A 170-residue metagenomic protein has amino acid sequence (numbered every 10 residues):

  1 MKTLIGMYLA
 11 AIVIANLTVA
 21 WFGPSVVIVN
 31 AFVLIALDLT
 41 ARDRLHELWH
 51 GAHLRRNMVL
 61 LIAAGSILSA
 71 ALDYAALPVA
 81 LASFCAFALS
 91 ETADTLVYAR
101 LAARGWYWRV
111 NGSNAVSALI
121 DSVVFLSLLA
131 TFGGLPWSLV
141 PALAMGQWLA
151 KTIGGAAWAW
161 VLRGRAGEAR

Functional and structural regions predicted by a protein language model:
M1-A15, A64, G112, V116 (+1 more regions): Long, contiguous secondary-structure blocks with strong helical propensity
M1-W49: Hydrophobic transmembrane alpha-helices
K2-I5, A52-A63, G105-G112: Cytoplasmic-side transmembrane-helix entry/capping segments in multi-pass membrane proteins
K2-Y8, V26-V33, R56, F84-R100: Hydrophobic alpha-helical transmembrane segments
I14, I67-L68, C85: Hydrophobic residues within the alpha-helical transmembrane core of Major Facilitator Superfamily
T18-W21, A71-Y74, T131: Juxtamembrane "helix-exit" motif on the non-cytosolic side of transmembrane helices
I62-V79: Membrane-helix boundary elements
L77-R170: Membrane-embedded alpha-helical hairpins and interfacial helices in multi-pass inner-membrane proteins
